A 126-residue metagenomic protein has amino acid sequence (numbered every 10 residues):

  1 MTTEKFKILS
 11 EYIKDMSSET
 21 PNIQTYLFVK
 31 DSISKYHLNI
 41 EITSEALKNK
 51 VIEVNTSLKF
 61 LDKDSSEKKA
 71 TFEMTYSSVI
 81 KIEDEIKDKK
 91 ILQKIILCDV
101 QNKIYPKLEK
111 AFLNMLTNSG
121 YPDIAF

Functional and structural regions predicted by a protein language model:
M1-F126: N-terminal intrinsically disordered, cationic/polar leader segments that include organellar targeting peptides
